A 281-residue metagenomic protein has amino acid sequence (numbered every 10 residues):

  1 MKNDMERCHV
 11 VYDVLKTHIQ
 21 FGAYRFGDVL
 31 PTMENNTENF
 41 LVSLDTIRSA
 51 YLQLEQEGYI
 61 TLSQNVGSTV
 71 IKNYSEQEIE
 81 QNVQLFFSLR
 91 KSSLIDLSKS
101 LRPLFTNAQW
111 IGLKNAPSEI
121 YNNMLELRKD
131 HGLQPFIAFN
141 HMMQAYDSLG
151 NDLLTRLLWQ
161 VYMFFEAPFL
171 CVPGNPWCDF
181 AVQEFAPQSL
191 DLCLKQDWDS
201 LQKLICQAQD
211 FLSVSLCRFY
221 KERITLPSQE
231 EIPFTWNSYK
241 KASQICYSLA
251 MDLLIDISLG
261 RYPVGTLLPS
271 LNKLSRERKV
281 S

Functional and structural regions predicted by a protein language model:
M1, L89-I95, E126-D130, A167-C178 (+1 more regions): A ubiquitous short alpha-helical element
M1-K99, P233-S281: Short linear motifs at protein or domain termini
R7, V11, S100-L104, A116 (+4 more regions): Hydrophobic/aromatic residues within well-ordered alpha-helical segments
M33, G150-D152, Q196: Short loop-to-helix capping motifs
F40, I60-L62, Q84, S88 (+7 more regions): Aromatic/pi-system hotspot detector in well-structured domains
N73-Q144, P187-L204: All-alpha effector-binding/dimerization core of bacterial HTH-type transcriptional repressors
K114-C171, K203-E222: Conserved amphipathic alpha-helical segments that form helical-bundle/coiled-coil interaction surfaces
C171-S243, L254-G260: C-terminal all-alpha effector/ligand-binding and dimerization domain of prokaryotic HTH-type transcriptional repressors
